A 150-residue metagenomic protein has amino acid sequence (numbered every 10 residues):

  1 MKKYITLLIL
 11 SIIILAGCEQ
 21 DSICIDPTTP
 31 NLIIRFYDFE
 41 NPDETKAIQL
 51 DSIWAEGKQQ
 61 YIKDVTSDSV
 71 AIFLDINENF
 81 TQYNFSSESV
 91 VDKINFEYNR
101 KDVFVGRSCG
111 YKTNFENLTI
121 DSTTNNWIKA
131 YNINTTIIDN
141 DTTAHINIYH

Functional and structural regions predicted by a protein language model:
M1-Y4: Positively charged n-region of N-terminal signal peptides that target proteins for export
T6-I9: Sec-dependent N-terminal signal peptides
I14-G17: C-terminal motif of bacterial Sec signal peptides marking the signal peptidase cleavage site
E19-D26, F73-H150: Extracytoplasmic cysteine-anchoring/structural motifs
E19-S22, D38-E40, G57: Short, well-ordered turn and helix-capping elements at secondary-structure junctions
I25-I33: Short coil/turn motif common to extracellular beta-sandwich-like domains
R35-T45: Structural motif
A47-D92: Tryptophan-paired
